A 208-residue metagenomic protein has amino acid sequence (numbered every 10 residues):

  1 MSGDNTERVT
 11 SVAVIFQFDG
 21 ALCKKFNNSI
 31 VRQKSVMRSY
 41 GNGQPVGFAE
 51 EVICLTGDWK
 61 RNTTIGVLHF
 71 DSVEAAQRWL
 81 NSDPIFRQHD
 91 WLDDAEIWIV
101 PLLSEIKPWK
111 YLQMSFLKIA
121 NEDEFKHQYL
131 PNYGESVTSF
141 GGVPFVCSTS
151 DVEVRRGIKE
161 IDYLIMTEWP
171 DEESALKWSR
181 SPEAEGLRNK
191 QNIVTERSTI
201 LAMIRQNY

Functional and structural regions predicted by a protein language model:
M1-N81, A95-E185, L201-Y208: Short S/T/G/P-rich N-terminal loop/turn motif that feeds into the first structured element of a domain
P84-D94, E185-T195: Short arginine-rich
